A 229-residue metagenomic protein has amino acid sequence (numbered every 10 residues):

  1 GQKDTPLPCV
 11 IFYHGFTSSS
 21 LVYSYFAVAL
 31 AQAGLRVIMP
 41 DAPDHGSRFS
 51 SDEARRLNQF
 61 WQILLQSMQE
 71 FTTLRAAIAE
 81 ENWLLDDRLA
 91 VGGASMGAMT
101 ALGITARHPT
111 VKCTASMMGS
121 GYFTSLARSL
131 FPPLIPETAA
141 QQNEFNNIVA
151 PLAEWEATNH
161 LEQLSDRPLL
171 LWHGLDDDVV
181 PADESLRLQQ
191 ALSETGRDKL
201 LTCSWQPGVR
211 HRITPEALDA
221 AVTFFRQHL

Functional and structural regions predicted by a protein language model:
P6-G15: Short beta-strand element of the alpha/beta-hydrolase
F16-V28: The serine-hydrolase catalytic nucleophile loop
A27-E53: Conserved alpha/beta-hydrolase
P43-L65, A127: Cap/lid segment of the alpha/beta-hydrolase catalytic domain
N58-N82: Alpha/beta-hydrolase active-site loop
L74-P132: Primarily recognizes the serine-hydrolase "nucleophile elbow" in alpha/beta-hydrolase and SGNH/GDSL folds
S125-L186, Q190: The feature captures the conserved acid-bearing segment of alpha/beta-hydrolase catalytic domains
L186, E194-L229: C-terminal catalytic histidine-bearing segment of alpha/beta-hydrolase fold enzymes
